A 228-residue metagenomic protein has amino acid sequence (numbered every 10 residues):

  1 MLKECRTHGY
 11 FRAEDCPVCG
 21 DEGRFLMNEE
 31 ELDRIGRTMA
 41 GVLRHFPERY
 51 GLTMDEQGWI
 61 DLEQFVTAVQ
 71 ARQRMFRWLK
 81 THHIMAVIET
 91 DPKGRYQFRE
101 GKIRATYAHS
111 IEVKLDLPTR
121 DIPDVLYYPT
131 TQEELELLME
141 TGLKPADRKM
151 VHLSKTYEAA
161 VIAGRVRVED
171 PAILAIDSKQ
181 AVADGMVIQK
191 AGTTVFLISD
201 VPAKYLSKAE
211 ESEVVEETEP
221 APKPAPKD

Functional and structural regions predicted by a protein language model:
M1-D228: Eukaryotic, polar/proline-rich low-complexity intrinsically disordered regions
